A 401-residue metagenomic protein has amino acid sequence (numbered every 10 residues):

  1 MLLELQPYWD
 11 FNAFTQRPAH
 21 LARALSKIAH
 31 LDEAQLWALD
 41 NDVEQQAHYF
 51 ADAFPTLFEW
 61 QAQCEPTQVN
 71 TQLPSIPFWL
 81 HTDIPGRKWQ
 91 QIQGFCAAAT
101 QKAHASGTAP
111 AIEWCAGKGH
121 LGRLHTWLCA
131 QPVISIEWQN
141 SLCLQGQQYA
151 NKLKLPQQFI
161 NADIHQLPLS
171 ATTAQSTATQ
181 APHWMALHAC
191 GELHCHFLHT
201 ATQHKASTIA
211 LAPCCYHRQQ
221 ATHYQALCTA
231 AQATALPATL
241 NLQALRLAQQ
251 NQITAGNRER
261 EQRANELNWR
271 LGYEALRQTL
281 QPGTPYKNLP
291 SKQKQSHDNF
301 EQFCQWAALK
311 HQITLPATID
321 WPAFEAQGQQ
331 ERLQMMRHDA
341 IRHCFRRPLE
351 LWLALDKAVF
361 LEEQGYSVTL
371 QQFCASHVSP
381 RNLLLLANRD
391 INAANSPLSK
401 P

Functional and structural regions predicted by a protein language model:
M1-H20, H165, A181-P401: Class I S-adenosyl-L-methionine
M1-Q72, Q295-F303: A short N-terminal interaction module
W89-S106: Conserved alpha-helix/loop element of class I SAM-dependent methyltransferases that forms part of the SAM/SAH-binding
G107-C115: Conserved class I S-adenosyl-L-methionine
K118-A130: Conserved SAM-binding loop of SAM-dependent methyltransferases across substrates and taxa, primarily the Class I
P132-E137: Conserved SAM-binding motif I beta-strand of class I
G146-Q147: Conserved SAM-binding loop
K154-I164: Conserved SAM-binding strand-loop segment of SAM-dependent methyltransferases
